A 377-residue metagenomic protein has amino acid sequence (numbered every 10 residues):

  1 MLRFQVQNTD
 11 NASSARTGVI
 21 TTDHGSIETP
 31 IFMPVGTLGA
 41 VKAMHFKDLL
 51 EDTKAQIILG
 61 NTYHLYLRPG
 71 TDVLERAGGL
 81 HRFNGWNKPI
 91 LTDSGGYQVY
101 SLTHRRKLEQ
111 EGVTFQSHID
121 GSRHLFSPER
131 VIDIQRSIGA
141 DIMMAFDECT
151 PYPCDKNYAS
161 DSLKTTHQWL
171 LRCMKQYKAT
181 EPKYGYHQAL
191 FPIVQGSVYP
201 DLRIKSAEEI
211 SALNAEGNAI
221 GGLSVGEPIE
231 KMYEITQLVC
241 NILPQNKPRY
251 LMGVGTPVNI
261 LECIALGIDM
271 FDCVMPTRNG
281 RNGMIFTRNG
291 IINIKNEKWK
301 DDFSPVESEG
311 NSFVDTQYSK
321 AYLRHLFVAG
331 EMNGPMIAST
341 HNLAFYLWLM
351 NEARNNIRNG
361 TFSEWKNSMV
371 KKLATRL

Functional and structural regions predicted by a protein language model:
M1-K183, E297-K300: Non-catalytic, usually N-terminal nucleic-acid engagement modules in DNA/RNA processing proteins
M1-T21, I27-P34, K42-A43, D147-C154 (+1 more regions): C-terminal extensions of enzymes
G25, I58, D93, Q135 (+5 more regions): Conserved, mostly hydrophobic/aromatic
D93, H167, A219-G221, I357: HAD-like aspartate-dependent phosphatase fold
R130, I134, I138, D161 (+6 more regions): A non-catalytic, amphipathic alpha-helix used as a structural packing/dimerization or gating element in enzyme scaffolds
G139, L170, M174-Y177, E181 (+4 more regions): Structural signal for hydrophobic packing residues in well-ordered secondary-structure cores of soluble enzyme domains
Y152-K156, S160, G217-L223, M332-P335: Glycine- and acidic
K164, Q176, T180, Q188-V306: Glycine-rich phosphate/ribose-binding loops and adjacent secondary-structure elements that form binding surfaces
